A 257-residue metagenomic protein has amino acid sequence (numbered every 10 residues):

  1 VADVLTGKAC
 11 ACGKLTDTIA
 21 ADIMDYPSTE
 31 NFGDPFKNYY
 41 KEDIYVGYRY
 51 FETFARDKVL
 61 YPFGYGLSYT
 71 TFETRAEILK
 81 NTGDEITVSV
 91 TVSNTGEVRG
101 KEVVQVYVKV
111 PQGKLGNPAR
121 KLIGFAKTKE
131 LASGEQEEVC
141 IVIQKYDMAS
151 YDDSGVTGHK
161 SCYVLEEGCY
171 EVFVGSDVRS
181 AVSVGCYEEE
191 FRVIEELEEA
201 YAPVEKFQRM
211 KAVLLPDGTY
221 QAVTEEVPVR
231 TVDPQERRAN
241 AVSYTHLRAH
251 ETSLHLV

Functional and structural regions predicted by a protein language model:
A2, C10-P27, D57-Y61, K101 (+1 more regions): Acidic/polar loop patches that form or flank catalytic/metal-binding clefts of enzymes that bind anionic ligands
L15, Y48, F125: Short clusters of hydrophobic/aromatic residues that line enzyme substrate/ligand-binding pockets
S28-D34: Active-site-adjacent elements of ketosynthase-type condensing enzymes
D34-F72: Catalytic cores of secreted or luminal carbohydrate-active enzymes
T53-K58, G66-V242: Intrinsically disordered, low-complexity Ser/Thr/Gly-rich stretches
T245-T252: Conserved small/polar residues in nucleotide/adenosyl-binding loops
